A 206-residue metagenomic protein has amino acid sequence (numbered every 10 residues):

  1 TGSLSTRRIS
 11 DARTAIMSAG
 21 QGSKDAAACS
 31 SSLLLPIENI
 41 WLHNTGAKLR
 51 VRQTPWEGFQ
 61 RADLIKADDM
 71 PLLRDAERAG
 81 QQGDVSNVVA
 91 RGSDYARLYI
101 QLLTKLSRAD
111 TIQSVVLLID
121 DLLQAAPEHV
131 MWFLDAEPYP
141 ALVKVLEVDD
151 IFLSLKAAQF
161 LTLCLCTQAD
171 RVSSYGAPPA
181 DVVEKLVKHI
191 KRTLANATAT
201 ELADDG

Functional and structural regions predicted by a protein language model:
T1-I16: N-terminal amphipathic/basic-hydrophobic helices that include classical n-h-c signal peptides and signal-anchor
R13-D110: N-terminal "cap/leader" segments of large eukaryotic alpha-helical scaffolds
S18-G20, L35, F152, D181-E184 (+2 more regions): Karyopherin-beta/Importin-beta family HEAT-repeat alpha-solenoid scaffold
R61-D84, Q101, Q113-E128, K144 (+3 more regions): Alpha-helical solenoid repeat architecture
R91-Y99, M131-P140, G176-K191: Core helices of alpha-solenoid repeat scaffolds
D94-L98, D110-L117, E137, F152-L153: Generic alpha-helix structural propensity
Y99-R108, A141-F152, H189-E201: Helix-loop junctions that connect tandem helical modules in alpha-solenoid scaffolds
S107-D110, A126-L134, D149-L155, Q168-A177 (+1 more regions): Alpha-helix boundary/capping segments in eukaryotic regulatory proteins
